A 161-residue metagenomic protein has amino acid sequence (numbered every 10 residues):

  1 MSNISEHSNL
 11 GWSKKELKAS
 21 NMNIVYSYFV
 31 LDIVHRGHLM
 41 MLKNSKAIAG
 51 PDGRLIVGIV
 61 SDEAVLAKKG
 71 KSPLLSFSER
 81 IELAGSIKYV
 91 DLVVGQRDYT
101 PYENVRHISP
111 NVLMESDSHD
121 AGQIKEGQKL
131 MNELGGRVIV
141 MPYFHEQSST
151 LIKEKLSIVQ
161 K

Functional and structural regions predicted by a protein language model:
M1-K161: Nucleotidyltransferase catalytic core that binds NTPs
